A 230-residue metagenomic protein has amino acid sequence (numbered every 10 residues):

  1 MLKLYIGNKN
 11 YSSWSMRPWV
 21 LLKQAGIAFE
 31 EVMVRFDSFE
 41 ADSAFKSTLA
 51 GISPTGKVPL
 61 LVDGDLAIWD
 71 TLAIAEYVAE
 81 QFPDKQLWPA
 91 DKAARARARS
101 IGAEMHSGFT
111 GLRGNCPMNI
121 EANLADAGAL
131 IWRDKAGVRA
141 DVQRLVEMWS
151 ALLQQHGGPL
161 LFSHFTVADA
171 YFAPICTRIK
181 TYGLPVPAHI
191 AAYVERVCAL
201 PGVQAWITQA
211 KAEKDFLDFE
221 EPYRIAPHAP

Functional and structural regions predicted by a protein language model:
M1-W132: GST-like domain detector, emphasizing the conserved glutathione-binding G-site in the N-terminal thioredoxin-like
L4-I6, V32, S163, K180-T181 (+1 more regions): Short, contiguous strand/loop micro-motifs
I27, P83, T110, S150 (+3 more regions): Generic structural signal for secondary-structure transition and capping sites
R35-F36, Y193, K211: Conserved beta-strand edge residues that scaffold enzyme active sites
E40-D42, C198, F216-L217: Short Asp/Glu-rich motifs
F45-T48, Q204, E220-P222: Short low-complexity, flexible loop/linker segments enriched in glycine and/or proline with clustered acidic
F109-A199: GST-like fold's C-terminal all-alpha helical module
A210-P230: Acidic/histidine-enriched, glycine/proline-rich intrinsically disordered or flexible terminal extensions
